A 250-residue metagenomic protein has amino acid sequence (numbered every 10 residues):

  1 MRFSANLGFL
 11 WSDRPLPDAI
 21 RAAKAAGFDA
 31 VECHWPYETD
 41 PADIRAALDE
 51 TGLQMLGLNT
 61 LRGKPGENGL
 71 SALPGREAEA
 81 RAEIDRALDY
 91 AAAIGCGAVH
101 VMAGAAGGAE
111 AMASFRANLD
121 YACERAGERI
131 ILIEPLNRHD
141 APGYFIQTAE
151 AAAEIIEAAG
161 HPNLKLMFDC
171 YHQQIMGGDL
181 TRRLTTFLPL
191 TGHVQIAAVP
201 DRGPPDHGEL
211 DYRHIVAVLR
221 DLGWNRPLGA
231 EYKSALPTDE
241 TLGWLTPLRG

Functional and structural regions predicted by a protein language model:
M1-R86, A92, H161, K165 (+3 more regions): N-terminal pre-domain/capping segments
F9-W11, Y37, T60-K64, A103-G107 (+4 more regions): Active-site-proximal loop/turn and secondary-structure-junction residues that shape catalytic pockets, frequently
I20, G69-E77, P142-A149, A153 (+3 more regions): Gly/Pro-rich active-site loop or hairpin
F28, I130, K165-F168, P227: Hydrophobic "anchor" residues on beta-strands that sit immediately upstream of conserved functional sites
F28, L53, C96, E128 (+2 more regions): A structural motif
E32, G57-N59, H100, L132 (+2 more regions): Conserved beta-strand positions in the central sheet of alpha/beta enzyme cores
D43-T51, N118-R125, R183, H214-V218: Catalytic-core regions built around general acid/base machinery
E50, L70-K165, I175: Active-site acidic/histidine proton-transfer and metal-coordination neighborhood in alpha/beta enzyme cores
